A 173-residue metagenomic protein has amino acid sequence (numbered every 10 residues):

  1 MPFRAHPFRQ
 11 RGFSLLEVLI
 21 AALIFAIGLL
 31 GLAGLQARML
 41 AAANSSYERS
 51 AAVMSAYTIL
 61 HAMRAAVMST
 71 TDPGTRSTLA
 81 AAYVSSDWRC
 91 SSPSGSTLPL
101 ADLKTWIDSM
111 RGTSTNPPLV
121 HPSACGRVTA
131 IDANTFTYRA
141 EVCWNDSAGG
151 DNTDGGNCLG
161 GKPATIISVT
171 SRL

Functional and structural regions predicted by a protein language model:
P2-Y57: Aliphatic-rich helix starts adjacent to a transmembrane/signal segment
A41-S46, S50-L173: Flexible, low-complexity segments enriched in proline/glycine/serine and punctuated by aromatic residues
